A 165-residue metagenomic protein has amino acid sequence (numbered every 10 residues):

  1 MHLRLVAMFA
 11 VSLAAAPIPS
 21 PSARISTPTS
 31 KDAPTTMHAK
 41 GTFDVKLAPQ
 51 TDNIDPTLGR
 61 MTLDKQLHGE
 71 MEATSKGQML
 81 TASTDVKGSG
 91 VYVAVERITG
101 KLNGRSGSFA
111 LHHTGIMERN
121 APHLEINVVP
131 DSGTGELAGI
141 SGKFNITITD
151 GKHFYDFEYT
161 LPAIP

Functional and structural regions predicted by a protein language model:
M1-R4: Positively charged n-region of N-terminal signal peptides that target proteins for export
V6-A16: Bacterial N-terminal signal peptides
P21-P165: Beta-strand-enriched cores of mature, soluble protein domains
